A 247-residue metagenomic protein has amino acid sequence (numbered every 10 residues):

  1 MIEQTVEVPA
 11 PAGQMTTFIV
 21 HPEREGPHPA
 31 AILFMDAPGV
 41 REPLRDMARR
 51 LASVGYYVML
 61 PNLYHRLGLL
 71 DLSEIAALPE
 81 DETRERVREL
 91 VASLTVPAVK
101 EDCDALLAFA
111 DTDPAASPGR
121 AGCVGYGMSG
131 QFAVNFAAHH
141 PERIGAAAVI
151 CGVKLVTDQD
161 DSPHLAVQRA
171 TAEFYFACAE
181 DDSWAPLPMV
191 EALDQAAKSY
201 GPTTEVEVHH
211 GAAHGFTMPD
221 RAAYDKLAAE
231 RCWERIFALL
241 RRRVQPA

Functional and structural regions predicted by a protein language model:
M1-A247: N-terminal cap/leader regions of alpha/beta-hydrolase-fold enzymes, predominantly small-molecule hydrolases
